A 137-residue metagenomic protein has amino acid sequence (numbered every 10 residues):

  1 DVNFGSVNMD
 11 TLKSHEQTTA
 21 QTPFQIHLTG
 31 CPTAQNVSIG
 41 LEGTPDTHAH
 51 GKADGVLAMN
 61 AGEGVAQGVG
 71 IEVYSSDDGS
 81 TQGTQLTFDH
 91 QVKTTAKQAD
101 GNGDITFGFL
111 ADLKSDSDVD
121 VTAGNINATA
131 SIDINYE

Functional and structural regions predicted by a protein language model:
D1-E137: Mature extracellular/passenger domains of Gram-negative fimbrial/pilin and adhesin proteins
